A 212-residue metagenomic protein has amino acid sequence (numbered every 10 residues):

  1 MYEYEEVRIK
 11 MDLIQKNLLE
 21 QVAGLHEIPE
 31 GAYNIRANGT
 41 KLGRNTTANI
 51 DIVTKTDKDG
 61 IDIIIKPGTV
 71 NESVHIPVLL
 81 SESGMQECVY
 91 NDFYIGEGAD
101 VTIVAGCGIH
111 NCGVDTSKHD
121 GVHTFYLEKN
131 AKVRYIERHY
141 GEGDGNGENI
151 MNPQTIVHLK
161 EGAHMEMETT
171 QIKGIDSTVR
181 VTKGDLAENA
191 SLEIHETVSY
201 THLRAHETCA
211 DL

Functional and structural regions predicted by a protein language model:
M1-D100, V104-V114: N-terminal leader/transition segments
D100-V101, H110, A131-V133, A163-M165 (+1 more regions): Extracellular beta-strand scaffolds
H110-V114, E142-G147: Acidic/polar low-complexity surface segments
S117-K129, I150-Q154: Surface-exposed loop/turn motifs in large extracellular/passenger domains
E148-R204: Loop-centered beta-sheet repeat module
H202-L212: Single conserved hydrophobic/aromatic residue that forms the stacking wall/gate of nucleotide- or nucleobase-binding
